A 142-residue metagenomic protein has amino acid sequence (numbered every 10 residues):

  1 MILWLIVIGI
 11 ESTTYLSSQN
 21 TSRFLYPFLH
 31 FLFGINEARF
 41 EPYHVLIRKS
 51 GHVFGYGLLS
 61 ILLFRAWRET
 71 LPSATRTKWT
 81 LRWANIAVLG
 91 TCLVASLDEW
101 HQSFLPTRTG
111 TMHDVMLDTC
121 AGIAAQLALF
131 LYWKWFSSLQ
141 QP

Functional and structural regions predicted by a protein language model:
M1, K49, V53, W79 (+3 more regions): Residue-level signature of transmembrane alpha-helical entry/exit and packing/kink sites in multi-pass membrane
M1-R65: "…centered on the first transmembrane helix and the immediately adjacent amphipathic helix/loop
L3-I8, W83-S103: Small-polar-interrupted transmembrane alpha-helices in polytopic inner-membrane proteins
F31-P42, T70-R82: Short helix-coil transition/hinge motifs at the ends and kinks of transmembrane helices, capturing the brief
R39, Y43, I86-L89, L93 (+1 more regions): Alpha-helical membrane-protein architecture signal
G55-L71, C120-F136: Membrane-interfacial alpha-helical segments at the cytosolic side of multi-pass membrane proteins
A95-T119: Interfacial helix-loop-helix junctions of multi-pass membrane proteins
S137-P142: Short, charged juxtamembrane terminal tails flanking transmembrane helices
